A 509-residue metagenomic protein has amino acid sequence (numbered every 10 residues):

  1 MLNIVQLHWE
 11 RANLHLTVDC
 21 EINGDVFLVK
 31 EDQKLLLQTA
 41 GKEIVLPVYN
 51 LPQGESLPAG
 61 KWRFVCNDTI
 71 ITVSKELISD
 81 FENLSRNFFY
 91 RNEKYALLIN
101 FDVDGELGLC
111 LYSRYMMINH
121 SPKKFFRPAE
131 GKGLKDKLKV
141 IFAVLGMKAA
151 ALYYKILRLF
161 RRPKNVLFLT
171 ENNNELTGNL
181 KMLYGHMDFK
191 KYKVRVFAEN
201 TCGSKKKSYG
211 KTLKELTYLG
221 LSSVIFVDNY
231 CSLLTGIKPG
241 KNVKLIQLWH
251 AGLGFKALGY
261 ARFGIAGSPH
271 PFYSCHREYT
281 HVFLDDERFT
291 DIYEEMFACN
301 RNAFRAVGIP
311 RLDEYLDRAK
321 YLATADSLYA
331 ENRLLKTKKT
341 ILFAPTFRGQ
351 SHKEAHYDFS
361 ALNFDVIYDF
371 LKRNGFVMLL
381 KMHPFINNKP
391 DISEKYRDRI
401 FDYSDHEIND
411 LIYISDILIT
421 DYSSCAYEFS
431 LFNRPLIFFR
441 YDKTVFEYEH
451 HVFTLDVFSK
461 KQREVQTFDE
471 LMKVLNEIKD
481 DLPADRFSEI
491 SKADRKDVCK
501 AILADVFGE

Functional and structural regions predicted by a protein language model:
M1-R162: Basic, ligand-binding patches in group-transfer machinery, especially extracytoplasmic/periplasmic segments
T17, E21-G24, K164-D317: Active-site and donor-binding regions of nucleotide-sugar-utilizing enzymes
L134, L157-L167, K191-Y192, N242 (+1 more regions): A short, charged/proline- and glycine-enriched loop that marks the coil->beta-strand transition at the N-terminal
E175-H186, P310-I392, R463-T467: Conserved catalytic-core segment of nucleotide-activated headgroup transferases in glycan assembly
Y209-V224, S232, P384-Y427: Donor nucleotide-activated moiety binding/catalytic core segment of transferases that use nucleotide-activated donors
I225-S232, G236-G254, D405-H450: A donor-sugar binding/catalytic signature common to diverse glycosyltransferases and related nucleotide-sugar
S393-R397, S424-I490: Catalytic binding pocket for nucleotide-activated donors in carbohydrate/polymer assembly enzymes
D494-E509: C-terminal alpha-helical cap of glycosyltransferases
